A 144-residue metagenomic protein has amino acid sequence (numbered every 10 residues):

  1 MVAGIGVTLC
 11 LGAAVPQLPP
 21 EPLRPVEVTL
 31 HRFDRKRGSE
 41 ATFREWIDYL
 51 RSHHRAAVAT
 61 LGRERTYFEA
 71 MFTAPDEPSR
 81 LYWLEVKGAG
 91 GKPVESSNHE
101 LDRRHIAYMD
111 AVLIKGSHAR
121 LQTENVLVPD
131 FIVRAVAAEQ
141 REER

Functional and structural regions predicted by a protein language model:
M1-A3: Bacterial N-terminal signal peptides that target proteins for export
I5-E21: Bacterial Sec-dependent signal peptides at the C-terminal "C-region" and cleavage site
P20-R24, P75: Short glycine/proline-enriched loop/turn "hinge" motifs that connect secondary-structure elements and lie
R24-E40: Terminal, regulation- and interaction-focused segments at domain boundaries
G38-H53: Amphipathic alpha-helical segments
S52-F68, V86-I132, E143-R144: An amphipathic, aromatic/His-enriched active-site/gating alpha helix that lines ligand/cofactor pockets
A70-P78: Short, conserved secondary-structure transition motifs
S79-L84: A generic structural motif
